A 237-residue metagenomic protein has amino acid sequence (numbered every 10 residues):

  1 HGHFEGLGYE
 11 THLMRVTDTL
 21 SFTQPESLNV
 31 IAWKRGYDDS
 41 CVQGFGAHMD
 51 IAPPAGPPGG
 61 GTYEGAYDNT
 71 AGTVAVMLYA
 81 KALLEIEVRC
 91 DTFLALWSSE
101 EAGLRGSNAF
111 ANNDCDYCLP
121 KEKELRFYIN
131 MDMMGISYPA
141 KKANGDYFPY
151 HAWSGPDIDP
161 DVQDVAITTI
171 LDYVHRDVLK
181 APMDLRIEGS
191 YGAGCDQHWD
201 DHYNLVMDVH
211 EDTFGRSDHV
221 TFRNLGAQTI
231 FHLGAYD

Functional and structural regions predicted by a protein language model:
H1, N29, V42, G46 (+6 more regions): Extracytoplasmic/secreted envelope proteins and their assembly/folding machinery, especially bacterial periplasmic
H1-R35: A non-catalytic alpha/beta surface segment that caps or lines the substrate-entry region of metallo-dependent hydrolase
G2-E10, A55, L78-I86, F110-N113 (+4 more regions): Structured segments of extracytoplasmic/periplasmic soluble domains in secreted or envelope-associated proteins
Y9-F22, V88-T92, L179-G194, G234: Surface-exposed patches in mature extracellular/periplasmic domains of secreted proteins
E10, T17-S21, G36-D39, M49-P53 (+5 more regions): Solvent-exposed loop/turn segments at secondary-structure junctions within structured extracellular/periplasmic domains
T11-M14, N29-W33, V42-G46, T92-L96 (+6 more regions): Structural recognition of the beta-strand scaffold that forms the well-ordered cores of secreted hydrolase catalytic
A32, F45, D50-L104: Alpha-helical metal-binding/catalytic segments enriched in His/Glu/Asp
W97-S217, T229: Metal-dependent peptidase/peptidase-like ectodomains
